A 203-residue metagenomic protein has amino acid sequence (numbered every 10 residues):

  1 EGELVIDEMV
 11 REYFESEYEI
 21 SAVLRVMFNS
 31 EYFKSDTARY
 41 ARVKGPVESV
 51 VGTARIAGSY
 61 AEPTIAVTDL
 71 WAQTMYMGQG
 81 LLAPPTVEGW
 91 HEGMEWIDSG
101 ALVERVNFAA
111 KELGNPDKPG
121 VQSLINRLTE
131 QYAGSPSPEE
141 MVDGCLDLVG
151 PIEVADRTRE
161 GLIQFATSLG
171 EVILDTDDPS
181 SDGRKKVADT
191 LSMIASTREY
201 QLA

Functional and structural regions predicted by a protein language model:
E1-S16, A22-A203: Flexible, low-complexity segments enriched for small/polar residues
